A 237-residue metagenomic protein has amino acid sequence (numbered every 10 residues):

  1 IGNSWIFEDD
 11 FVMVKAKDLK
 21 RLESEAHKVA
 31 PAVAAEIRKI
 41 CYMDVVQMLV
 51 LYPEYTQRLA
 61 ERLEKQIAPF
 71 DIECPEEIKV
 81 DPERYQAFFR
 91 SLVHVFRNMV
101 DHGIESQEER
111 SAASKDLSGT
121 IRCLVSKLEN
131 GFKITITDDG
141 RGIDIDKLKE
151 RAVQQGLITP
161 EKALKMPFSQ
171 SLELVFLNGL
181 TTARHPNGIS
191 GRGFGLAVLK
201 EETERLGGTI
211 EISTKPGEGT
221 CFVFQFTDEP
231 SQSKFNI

Functional and structural regions predicted by a protein language model:
I1-L92, T137: Signal-transmission coiled-coils
I67-F70, E76-V80, R84-Y85, V93-I237: Conserved glycine-centered short motifs in functionally critical loops
